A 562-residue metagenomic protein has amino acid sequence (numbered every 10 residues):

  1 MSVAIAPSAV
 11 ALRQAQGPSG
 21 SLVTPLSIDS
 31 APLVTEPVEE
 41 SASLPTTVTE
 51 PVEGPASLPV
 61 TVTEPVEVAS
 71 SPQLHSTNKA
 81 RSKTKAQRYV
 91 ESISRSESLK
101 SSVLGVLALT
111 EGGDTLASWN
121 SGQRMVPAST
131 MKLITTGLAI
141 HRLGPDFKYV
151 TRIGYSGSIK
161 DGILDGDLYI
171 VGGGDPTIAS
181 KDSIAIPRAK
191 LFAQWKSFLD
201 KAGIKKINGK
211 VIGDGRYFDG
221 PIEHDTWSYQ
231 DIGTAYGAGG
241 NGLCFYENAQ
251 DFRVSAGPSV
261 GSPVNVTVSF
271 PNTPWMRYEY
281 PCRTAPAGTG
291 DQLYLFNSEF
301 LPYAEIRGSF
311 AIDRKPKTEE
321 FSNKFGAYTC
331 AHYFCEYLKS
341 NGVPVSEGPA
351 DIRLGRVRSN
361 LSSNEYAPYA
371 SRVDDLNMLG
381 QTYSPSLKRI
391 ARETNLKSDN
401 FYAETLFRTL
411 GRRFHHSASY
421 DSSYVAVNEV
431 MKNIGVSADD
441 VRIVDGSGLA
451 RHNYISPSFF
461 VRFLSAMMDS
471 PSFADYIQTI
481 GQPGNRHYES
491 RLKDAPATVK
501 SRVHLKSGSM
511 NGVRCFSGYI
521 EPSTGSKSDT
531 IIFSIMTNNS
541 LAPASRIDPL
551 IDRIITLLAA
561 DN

Functional and structural regions predicted by a protein language model:
M1-K83, S363-R372: Intrinsic disorder/low-complexity segments
L26, L74-R95, H141-A438, K527 (+1 more regions): Conserved serine DD-peptidase/penicillin-binding transpeptidase domain and beta-lactam-recognizing active-site
S94-W119, A350: A short, well-structured edge-of-sheet supersecondary motif
L116-S118, K397-N400, E404-N562: Small-residue-rich helix-loop
S118-I134, L138: Short active-site loop at a secondary-structure junction that contains or immediately precedes the catalytic residue(s)
N120-M125, E320, S447-A450: A short glycine/serine-rich beta->alpha loop
